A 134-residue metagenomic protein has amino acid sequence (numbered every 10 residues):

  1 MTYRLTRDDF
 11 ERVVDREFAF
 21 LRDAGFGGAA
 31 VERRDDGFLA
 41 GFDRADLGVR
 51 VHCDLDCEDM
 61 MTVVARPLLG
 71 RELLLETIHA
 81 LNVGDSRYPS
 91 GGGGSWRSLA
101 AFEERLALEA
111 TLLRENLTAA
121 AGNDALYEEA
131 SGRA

Functional and structural regions predicted by a protein language model:
M1-E17, G28-A134: Intrinsically disordered, low-complexity regulatory regions enriched in serine/threonine/proline and acidic residues
